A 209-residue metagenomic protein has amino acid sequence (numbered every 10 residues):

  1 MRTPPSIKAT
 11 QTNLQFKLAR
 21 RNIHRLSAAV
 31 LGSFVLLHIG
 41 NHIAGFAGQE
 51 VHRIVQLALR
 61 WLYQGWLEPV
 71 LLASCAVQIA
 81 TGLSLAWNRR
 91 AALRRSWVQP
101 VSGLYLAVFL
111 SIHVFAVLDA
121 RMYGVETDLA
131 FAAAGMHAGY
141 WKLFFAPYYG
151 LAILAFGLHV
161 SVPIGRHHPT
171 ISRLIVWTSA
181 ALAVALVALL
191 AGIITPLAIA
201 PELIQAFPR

Functional and structural regions predicted by a protein language model:
M1-R209: Membrane-embedded alpha-helical bundles that constitute the cytochrome b-like, heme-associated redox core of multi-pass
